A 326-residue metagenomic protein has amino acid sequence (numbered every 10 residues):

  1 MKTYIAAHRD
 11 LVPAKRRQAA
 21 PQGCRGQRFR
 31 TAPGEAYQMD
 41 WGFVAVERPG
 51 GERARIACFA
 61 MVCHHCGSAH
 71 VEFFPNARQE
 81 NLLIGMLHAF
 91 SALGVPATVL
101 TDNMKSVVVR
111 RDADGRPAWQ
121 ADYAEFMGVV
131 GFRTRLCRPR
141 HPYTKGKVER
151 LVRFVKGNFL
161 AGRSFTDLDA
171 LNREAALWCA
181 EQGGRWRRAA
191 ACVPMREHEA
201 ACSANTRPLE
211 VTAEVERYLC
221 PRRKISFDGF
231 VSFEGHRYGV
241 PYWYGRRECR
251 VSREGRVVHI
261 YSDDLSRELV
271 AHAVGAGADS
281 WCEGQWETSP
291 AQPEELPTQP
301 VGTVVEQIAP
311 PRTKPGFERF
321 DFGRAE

Functional and structural regions predicted by a protein language model:
T3-A69, A77-N81, G128, R217-F233: Mobile-element integrase/transposase regions, centering on the N-terminal DNA-binding/Zn-coordinating module
I56, V71-T98, G275-W281: Active-site beta-loop-alpha junctions of metal-dependent nucleic acid enzymes, especially the RNase H-like/DDE
V95-G115: Acidic/histidine-rich, metal-coordinating catalytic segments
T101-D102, A113-D114, T134-K156, L171: RNase H-like two-metal-ion nuclease catalytic core shared by retroviral integrases and related mobile-element nucleases
D122-A124, G128-K145, S164-F165: RNase H-like polynucleotidyl transferase catalytic core
V152-S252: Active-site-proximal acidic segments at structured loop/helix or strand boundaries that coordinate catalytic metals
E254-E326: Protein C-terminal end segments and domain termini
